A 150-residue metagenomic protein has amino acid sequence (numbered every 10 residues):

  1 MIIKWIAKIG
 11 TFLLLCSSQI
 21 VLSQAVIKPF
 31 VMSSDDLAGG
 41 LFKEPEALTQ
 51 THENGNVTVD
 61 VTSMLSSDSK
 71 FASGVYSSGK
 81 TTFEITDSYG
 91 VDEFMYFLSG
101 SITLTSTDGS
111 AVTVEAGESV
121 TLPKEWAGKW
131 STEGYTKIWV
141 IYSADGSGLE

Functional and structural regions predicted by a protein language model:
M1-G10: Bacterial N-terminal signal peptides that target proteins for export
C16, I20-K70: A short, N-terminal "cap"/entry segment at the start of jelly-roll beta-barrel domains of the cupin/DSBH fold
A72-Y89, V114, P123-K124: Conserved short histidine dyad/triad with adjacent acidic residue
Y89-L104: Short, conserved beta-strand element in jelly-roll/cupin
K124-S147: Ligand-binding loop in jelly-roll beta-barrel domains
